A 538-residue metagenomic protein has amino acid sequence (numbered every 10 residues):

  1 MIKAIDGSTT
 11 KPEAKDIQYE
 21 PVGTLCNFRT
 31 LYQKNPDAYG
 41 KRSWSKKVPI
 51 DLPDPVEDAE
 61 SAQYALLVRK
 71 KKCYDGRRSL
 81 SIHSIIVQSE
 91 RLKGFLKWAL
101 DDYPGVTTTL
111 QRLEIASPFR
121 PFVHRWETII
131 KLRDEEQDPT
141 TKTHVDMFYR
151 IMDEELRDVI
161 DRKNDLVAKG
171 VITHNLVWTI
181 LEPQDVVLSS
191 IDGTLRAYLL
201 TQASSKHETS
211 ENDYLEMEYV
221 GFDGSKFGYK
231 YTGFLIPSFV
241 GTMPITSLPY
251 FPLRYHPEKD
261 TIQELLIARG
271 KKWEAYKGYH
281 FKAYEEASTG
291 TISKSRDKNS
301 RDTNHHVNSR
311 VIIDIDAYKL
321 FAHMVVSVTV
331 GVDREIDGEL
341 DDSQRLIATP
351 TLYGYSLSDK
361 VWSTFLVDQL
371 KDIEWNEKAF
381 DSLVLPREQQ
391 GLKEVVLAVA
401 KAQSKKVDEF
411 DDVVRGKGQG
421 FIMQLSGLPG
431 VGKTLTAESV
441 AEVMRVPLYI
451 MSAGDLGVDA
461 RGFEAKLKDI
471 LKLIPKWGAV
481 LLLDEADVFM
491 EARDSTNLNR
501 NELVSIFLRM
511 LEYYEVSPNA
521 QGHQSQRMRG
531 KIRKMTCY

Functional and structural regions predicted by a protein language model:
M1-V407, G420, G457, Q524-S525: AAA+ P-loop ATPase mechanoenzymes
Q390-Y538: Walker A/P-loop NTP-binding motif of AAA+ ATPase domains
